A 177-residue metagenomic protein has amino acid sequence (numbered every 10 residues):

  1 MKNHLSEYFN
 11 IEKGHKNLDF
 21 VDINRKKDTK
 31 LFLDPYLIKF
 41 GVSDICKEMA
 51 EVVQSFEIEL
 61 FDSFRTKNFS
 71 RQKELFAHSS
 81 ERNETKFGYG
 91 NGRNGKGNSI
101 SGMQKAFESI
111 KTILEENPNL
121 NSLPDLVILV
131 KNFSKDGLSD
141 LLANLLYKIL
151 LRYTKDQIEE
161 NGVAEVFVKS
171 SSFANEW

Functional and structural regions predicted by a protein language model:
K2-A164: Long, contiguous, compositionally biased segments that the model treats as domain-scale units
N175-W177: Interfaces and regulatory segments of ATP-dependent nucleotide/adenylate/phosphodiester-chemistry enzymes
